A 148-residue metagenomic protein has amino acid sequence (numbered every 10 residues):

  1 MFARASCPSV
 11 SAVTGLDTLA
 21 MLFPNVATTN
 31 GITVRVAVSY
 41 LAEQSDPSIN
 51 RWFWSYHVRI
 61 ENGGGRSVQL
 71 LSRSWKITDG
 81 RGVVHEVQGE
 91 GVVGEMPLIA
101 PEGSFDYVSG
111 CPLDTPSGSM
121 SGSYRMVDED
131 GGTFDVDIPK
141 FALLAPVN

Functional and structural regions predicted by a protein language model:
A20-F53: Low-complexity, acidic Ser/Thr/Pro/Gly-rich terminal tails and inter-domain linkers that flank the onset of structured
A20-L22, Y40-Q44, S72, E90-E95 (+1 more regions): Short structured motifs
R51-Y56, M120-S121: Short, solvent-exposed loop/turn segments enriched in Ser/Thr/Gly
I60-G64: Asparagine-centered strand-capping/turn motif at beta-strand->loop junctions
R66-H85, M126: Short acidic, flexible loop segments centered on an aromatic residue
H85-S117: Intrinsically disordered, low-complexity Pro/Gly/Ser/Thr-rich segments with frequent PxxP/GP/PP motifs and embedded
P112-N148: Terminal connector regions
